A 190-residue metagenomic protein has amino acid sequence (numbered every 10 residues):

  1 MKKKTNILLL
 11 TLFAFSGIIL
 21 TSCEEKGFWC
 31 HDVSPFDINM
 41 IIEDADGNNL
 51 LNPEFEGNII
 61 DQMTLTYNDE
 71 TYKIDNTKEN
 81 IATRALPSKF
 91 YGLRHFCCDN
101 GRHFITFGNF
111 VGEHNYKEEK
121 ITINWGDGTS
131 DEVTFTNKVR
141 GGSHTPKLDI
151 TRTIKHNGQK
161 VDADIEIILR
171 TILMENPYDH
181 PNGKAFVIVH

Functional and structural regions predicted by a protein language model:
K2-L9: Bacterial N-terminal signal peptides that target proteins for export
N6, N52, N58, N68 (+2 more regions): Serine/threonine-rich low-complexity intrinsically disordered regions
I7, N48, E56-G57, T66 (+3 more regions): A generic structural micro-environment signature that highlights single residues at secondary-structure boundaries
I19-S22: C-terminal motif of bacterial Sec signal peptides marking the signal peptidase cleavage site
E24-T71: N-terminal export/targeting and maturation segments
E25-D37, I41, D75-H190: Extracytoplasmic cysteine-anchoring/structural motifs
